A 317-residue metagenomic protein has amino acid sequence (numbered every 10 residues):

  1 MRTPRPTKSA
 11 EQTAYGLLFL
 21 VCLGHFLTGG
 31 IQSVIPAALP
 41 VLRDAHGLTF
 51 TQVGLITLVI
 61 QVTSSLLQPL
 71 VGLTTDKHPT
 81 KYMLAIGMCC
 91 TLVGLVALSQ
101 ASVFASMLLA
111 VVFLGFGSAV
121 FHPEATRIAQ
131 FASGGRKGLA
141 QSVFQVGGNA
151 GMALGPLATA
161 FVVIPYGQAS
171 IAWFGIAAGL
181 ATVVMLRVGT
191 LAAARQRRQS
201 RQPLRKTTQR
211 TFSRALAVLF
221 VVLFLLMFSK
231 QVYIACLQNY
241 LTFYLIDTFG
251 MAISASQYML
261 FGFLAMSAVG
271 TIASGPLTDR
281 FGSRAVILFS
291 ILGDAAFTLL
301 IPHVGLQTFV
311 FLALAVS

Functional and structural regions predicted by a protein language model:
S33, Q61-P69, M152-A153, L264-I272: Residue-level signature of mid-helix packing/kink "hotspots" within the transmembrane helices of 12-pass Major
I35-P36, V218-A268: Extracytoplasmic gate region of multi-pass secondary transporters
G47, P79, Q100-A105, G134 (+3 more regions): Helix-breaking motifs and short loop linkers at transmembrane-helix boundaries and internal kinks in secondary membrane
L66-A105: Conserved MFS/SLC helix-loop-helix module at the cytosolic interface between two early adjacent transmembrane helices
A110-G147: Cytoplasmic helix-loop-helix junction between adjacent transmembrane helices in 12-TM secondary transporters
V143-L191: Helix-loop-helix hairpin linking two adjacent transmembrane segments in secondary transporters
F174, R187-R210: Flexible cytoplasmic inter-helical loops of multi-pass small-molecule transporters
F281-S317: C-terminal transmembrane helical hairpin of 12-TM major facilitator-type secondary transporters
